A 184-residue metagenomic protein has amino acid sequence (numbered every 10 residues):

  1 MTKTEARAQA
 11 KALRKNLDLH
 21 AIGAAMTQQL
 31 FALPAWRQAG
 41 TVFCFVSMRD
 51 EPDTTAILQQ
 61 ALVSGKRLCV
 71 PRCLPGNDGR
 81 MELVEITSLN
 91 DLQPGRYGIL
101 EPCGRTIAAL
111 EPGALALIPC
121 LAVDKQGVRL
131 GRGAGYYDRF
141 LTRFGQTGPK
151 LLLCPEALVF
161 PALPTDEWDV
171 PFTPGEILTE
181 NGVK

Functional and structural regions predicted by a protein language model:
M1-E111: N-terminal active-site beta-alpha-beta segment that forms phosphate/nucleotide-binding and substrate-recognition loops
M1-E5, A12-K15, E111-A116, D124-V128 (+1 more regions): Surface-exposed, charge/polar-rich loops and edge strands
V42, A116-L117: Receiver (REC) domain switch-region micro-motif
V46, C120, T179: Glycine-rich, N-terminal phosphate-binding loop of Rossmann-like dinucleotide-binding domains
M48-D50, L121-K125: Short glycine-rich anion-binding loops that position phosphate/pyrophosphate groups of nucleotides and phosphorylated
D78-E85, V128-L130, N181-K184: Short, well-ordered strand-loop elements centered on a beta-strand within folded domains, enriched for acidic residues
P102-R105, P119, R143: Mid-sequence acidic-hydrophobic segments that form the walls of catalytic/ligand-binding cavities or oligomerization
